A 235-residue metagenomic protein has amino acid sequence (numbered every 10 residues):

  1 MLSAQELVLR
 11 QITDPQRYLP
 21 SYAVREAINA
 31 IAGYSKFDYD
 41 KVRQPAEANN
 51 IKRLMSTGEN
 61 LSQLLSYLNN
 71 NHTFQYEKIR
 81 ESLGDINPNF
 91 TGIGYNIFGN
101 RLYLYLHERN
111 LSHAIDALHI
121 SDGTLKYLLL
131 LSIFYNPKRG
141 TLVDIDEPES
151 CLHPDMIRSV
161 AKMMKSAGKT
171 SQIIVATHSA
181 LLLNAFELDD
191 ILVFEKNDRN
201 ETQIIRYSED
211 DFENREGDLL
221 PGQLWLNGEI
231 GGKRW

Functional and structural regions predicted by a protein language model:
M1-E81: Electropositive, glycine-dotted interaction segments that contact anionic polymers or phosphate-rich ligands
A32-S35, G94, L192: Residues embedded in well-ordered beta-strands within globular domains across many folds
T57, Y127-L131, A176-S179: Phosphate-binding glycine-rich loops of NTP-binding sites
E81-Y135, G140-L142, P148-D155: Conserved ABC ATPase signature
S159-W235: C-terminal lobe/lid and adjacent interdomain/linker elements of RecA-like ASCE P-loop ATPase modules
